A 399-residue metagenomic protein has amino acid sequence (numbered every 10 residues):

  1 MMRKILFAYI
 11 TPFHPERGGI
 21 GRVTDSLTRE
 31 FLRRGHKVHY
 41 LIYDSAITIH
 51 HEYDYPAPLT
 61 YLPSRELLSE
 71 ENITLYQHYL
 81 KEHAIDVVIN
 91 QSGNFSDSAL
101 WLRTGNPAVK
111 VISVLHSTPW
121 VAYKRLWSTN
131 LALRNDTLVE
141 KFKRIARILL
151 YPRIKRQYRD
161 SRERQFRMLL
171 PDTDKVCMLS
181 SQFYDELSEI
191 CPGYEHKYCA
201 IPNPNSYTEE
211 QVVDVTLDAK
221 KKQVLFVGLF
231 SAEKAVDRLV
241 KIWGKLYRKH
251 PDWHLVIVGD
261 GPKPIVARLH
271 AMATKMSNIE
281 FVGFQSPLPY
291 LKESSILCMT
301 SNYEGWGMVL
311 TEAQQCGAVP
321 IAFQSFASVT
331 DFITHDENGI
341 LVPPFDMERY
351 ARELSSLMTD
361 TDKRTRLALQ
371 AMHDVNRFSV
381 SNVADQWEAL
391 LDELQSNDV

Functional and structural regions predicted by a protein language model:
G21-R22, S26, K222, F226-K245 (+2 more regions): A conserved mid-protein helix/loop that constitutes part of the nucleotide-sugar donor-binding site
L41-I47, N205, V227, H254-A267: Glycosyltransferase donor-sugar binding loop
N90-S96, L115: Short His-centered aromatic/hydrophobic patch
D136-V176: Membrane-proximal helix-turn-helix segments that form the acceptor-binding/catalytic region of lipid-linked
V266-F284: Nucleotide-activated donor-binding/catalytic signature segment of Leloir-type glycosyltransferases, i.e., the conserved
N302: Aromatic "clamp/platform" in nucleotide-sugar-dependent glycosyltransferases that forms part of the donor/acceptor
V319-F323: Short hydrophobic beta-strand element within catalytic cores of glycosyltransferases and related nucleotide-activated
Q324, T334-D336, I340-M347, S355-T361 (+1 more regions): Conserved acidic donor-binding segment of nucleotide-sugar-dependent glycosyltransferases
